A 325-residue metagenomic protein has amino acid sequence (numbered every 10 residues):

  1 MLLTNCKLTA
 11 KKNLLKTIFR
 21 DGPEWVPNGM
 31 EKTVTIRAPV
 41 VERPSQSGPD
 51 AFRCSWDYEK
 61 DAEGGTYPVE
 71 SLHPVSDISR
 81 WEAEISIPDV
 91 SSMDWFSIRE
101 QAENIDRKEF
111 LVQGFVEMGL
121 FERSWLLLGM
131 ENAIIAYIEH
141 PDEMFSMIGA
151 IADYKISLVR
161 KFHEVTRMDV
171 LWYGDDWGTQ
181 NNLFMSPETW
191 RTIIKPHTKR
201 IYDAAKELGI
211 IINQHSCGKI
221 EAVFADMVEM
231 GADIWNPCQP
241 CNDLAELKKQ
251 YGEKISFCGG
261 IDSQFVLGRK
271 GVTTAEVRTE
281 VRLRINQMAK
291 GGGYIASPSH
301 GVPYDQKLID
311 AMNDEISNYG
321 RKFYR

Functional and structural regions predicted by a protein language model:
M1-G29, S86-R325: Active-site loop segments of alpha/beta catalytic cores
F19-D21, W25-D57: N-terminal accessory/capping or targeting/presequence segment of soluble
E31-V34, E63, R284: Short linear loop/turn motifs
P39-R43, K60-E63, Y67-S71, W125-L126 (+2 more regions): Short aromatic-enriched loop/helix-cap "lid" or pocket-rim segments at secondary-structure transitions that line
Q46-D94, I105-F115: A contiguous, low-structure linker/loop signature
